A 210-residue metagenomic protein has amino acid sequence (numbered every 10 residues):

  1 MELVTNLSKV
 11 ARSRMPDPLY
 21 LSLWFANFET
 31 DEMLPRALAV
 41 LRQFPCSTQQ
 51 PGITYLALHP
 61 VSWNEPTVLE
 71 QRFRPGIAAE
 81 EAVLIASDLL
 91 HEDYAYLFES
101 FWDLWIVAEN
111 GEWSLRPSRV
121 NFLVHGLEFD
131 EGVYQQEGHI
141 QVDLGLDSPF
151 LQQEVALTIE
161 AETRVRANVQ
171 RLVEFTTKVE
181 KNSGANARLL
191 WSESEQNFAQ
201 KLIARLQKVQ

Functional and structural regions predicted by a protein language model:
M1-E65: Short, extreme N-terminal segment that most often corresponds to the first beta-strand
M1-T5, Q135-Q210: Acidic, proline/glycine-rich low-complexity IDRs
S8-V10, R116-V133: Short amphipathic beta-strand and strand-loop transition segments with alternating hydrophobic
D17-F25, Q71-F73, A82-V83, S87-L90 (+2 more regions): Short, hydrophobic beta-strand segments
F28, E32, L89, T163 (+1 more regions): Alpha-helix boundary/N-cap detector
A37, L41, I85-A86, V169 (+1 more regions): Generic structural signal of hydrophobic/aromatic residues within well-ordered alpha-helices of folded domains
A37-Q49, L89, D93, F175-S183 (+1 more regions): Hydrophobic, Leu/Ile/Phe/Ala-enriched alpha-helical segments that form helix-helix packing faces
C46-V124: Short, intrinsically disordered low-complexity segments
